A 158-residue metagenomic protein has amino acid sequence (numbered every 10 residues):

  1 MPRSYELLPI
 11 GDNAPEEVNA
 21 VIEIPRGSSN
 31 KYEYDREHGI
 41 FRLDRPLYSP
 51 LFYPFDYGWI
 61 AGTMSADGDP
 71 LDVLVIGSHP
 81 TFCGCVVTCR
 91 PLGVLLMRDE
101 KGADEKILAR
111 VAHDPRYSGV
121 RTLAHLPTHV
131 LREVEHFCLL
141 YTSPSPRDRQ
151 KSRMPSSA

Functional and structural regions predicted by a protein language model:
P2-F55, D69, H79-V86: A cross-family signal for N-terminal binding/gating loops and helix N-caps that shape access to the active site
V21, E133, F137-Y141: Residues that form generic nucleotide/phosphate-binding pockets
G27, D114, L139: Residue-level marker of positions within ordered structural domains that often coincide with functionally constrained
I60, S65-D72, I76, F82-A112: Domain-level detector of nuclease and nuclease-like folds in predominantly extracellular/periplasmic contexts
M64, D148-K151: Short hydrophobic/aromatic residue motifs in ordered secondary structure
D104-H136: Well-ordered alpha/beta subsegment
Y141-D148: Conserved small/polar residues in nucleotide/adenosyl-binding loops
S152-A158: Hydrophobic alpha-helical segments, chiefly the membrane-spanning helices and signal/signal-anchor peptides
